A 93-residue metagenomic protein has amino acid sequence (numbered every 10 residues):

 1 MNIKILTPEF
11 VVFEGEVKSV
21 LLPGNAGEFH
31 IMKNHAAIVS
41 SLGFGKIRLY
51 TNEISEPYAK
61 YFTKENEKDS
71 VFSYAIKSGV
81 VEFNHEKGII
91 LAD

Functional and structural regions predicted by a protein language model:
N2-D93: Compact, glycine-rich, soluble single-domain proteins
